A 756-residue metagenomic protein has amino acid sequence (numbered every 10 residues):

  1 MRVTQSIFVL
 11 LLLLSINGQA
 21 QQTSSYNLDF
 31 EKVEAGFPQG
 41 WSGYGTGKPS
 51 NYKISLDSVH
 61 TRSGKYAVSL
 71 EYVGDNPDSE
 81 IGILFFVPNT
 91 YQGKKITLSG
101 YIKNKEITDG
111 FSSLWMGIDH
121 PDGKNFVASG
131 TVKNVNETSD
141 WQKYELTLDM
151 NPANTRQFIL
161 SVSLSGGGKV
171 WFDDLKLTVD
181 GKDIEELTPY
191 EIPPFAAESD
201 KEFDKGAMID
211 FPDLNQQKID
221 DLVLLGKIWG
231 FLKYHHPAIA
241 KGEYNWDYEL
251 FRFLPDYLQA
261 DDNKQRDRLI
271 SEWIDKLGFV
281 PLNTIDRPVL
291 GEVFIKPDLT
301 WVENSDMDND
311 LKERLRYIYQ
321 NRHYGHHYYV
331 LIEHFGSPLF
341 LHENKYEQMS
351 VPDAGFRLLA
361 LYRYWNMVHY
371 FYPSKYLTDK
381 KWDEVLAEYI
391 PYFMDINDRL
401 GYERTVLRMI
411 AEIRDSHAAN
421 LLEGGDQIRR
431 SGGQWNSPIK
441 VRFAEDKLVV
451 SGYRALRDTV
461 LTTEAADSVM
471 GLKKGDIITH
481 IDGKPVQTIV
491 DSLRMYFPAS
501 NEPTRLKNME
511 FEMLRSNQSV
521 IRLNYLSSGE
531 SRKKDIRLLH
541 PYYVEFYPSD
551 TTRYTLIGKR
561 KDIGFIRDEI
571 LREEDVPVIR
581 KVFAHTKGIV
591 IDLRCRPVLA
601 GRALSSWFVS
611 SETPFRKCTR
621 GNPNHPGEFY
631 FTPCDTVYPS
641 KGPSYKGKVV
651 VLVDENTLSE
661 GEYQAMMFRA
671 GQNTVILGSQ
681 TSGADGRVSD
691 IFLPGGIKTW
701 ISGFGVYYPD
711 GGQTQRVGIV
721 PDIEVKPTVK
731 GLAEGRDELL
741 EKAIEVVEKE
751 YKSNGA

Functional and structural regions predicted by a protein language model:
M1-S25, A756: Bacterial Sec-dependent N-terminal signal peptides
Q21-A196: Extracellular and organelle-lumenal recognition/adhesion modules and their flexible linkers in secreted
F195-E202, E403-T463, S468, T551-I557: PDZ/PDZ-like peptide-tail recognition elements
D204-G206, F211, V223-H342: Cationic-aromatic interfacial patches
I209, Q217, K233, L258 (+10 more regions): Cleft-lining beta-strand/loop regions that shape enzyme active-site pockets
Q217-K218, V223-G226, G230, L299-E333 (+6 more regions): PDZ/PDZ-like domain segments forming the peptide/carboxylate-binding groove, activating on the N-terminal beta-strands
I228, L232-H236, Y364, V469-E502 (+5 more regions): Conserved PDZ fold ligand-binding element
